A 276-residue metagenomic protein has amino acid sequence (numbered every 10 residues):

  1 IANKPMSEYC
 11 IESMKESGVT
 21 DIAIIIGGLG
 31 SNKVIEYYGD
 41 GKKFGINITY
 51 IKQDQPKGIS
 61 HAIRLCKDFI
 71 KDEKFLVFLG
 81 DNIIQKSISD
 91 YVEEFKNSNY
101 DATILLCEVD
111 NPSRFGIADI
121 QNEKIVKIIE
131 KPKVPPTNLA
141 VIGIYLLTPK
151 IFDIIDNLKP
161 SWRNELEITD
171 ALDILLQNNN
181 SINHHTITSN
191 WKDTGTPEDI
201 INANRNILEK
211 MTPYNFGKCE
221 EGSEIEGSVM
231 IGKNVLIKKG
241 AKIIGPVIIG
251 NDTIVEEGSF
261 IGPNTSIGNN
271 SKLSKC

Functional and structural regions predicted by a protein language model:
I1-E36, I46-I48, Q53: N-terminal glycine-rich phosphate-binding loop and ensuing alpha1 helix
K33-V34, S87, A171, N202: Phosphate- and divalent-cation-binding pockets in alpha/beta enzyme and binding domains that engage nucleotide-derived
V34-I35, G39-N122, D156: Conserved beta-loop-beta/alpha segment of the NTase-like Rossmann-fold superfamily that binds/positions NTPs
I117, L139, G143-I144, K192: A residue-level structural signature of the nucleotidyltransferase/glycosyltransferase Rossmann-like core
I120, L146-L147, G195: A conserved hydrophobic position in a structured secondary element of the catalytic/binding core that shapes
I120-L139: A short, charged helix-loop
I142-I154: Conserved nucleotide-sugar donor-binding and metal-coordinating catalytic region shared by glycosyltransferases
K150, N157-C276: Left-handed beta-helix
